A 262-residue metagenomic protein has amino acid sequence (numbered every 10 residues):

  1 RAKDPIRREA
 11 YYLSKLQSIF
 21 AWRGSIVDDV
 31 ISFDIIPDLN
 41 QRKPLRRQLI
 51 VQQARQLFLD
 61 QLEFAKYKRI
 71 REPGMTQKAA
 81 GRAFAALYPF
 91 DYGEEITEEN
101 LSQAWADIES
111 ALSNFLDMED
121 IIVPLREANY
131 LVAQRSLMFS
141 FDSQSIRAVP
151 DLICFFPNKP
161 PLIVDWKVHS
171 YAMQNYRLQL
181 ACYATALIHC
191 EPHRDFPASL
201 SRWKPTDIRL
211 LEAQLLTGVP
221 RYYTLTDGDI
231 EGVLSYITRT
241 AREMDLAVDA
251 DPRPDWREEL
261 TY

Functional and structural regions predicted by a protein language model:
R1-F33, D38-Q53: Charged, glycine-rich intrinsically disordered N-terminal tails and low-complexity linkers that flank
R1-S14, K159-V164, A241-D249: Short amphipathic alpha-helical segments and their helix-coil junctions
I19, R23, A104, Y176-Q179: Hydrophobic (often cysteine-bearing) scaffold residues that line and stabilize catalytic clefts of nucleotide/cofactor
V27-D28, L152, Y183, L210: A residue-level signal for conserved active-site and pocket-lining positions in enzyme catalytic cores
V30-L131: A non-catalytic, helix-rich entry segment at domain boundaries
F33-D38, A186-H193: Active-site catalytic microenvironments for nucleophilic, acid-base chemistry
N129-C190: Non-catalytic protein-protein interaction segments used by genome-maintenance enzymes to assemble and couple activities
D142, A172, H189-Y262: Metal-dependent nuclease catalytic regions and adjoining charged, substrate-binding loops involved in nucleic-acid end
